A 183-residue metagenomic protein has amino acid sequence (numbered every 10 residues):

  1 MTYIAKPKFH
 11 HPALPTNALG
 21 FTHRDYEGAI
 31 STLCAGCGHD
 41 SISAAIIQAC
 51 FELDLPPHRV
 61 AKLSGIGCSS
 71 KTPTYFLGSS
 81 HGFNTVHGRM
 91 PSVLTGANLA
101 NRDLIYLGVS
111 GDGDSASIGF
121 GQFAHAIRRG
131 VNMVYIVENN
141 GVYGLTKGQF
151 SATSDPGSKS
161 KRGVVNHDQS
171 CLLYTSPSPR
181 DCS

Functional and structural regions predicted by a protein language model:
T2-F21: Short, charged low-complexity linear segments at domain edges
P15, H23-V86: Active-site diphosphate/adenylate-binding microenvironment
G38, I42, R89-V93, C171: Catalytic-loop motifs flanking and including active-site residues across diverse enzymes
A44-E52, T95, L99, Q122-H125 (+1 more regions): Alpha-helical scaffold segments in soluble metabolic enzymes
I66-G144: Thiamine diphosphate
I118, S158-L173: Active-site glycine-rich loop that binds ribose-phosphate moieties when present
G141-G157: Glycine-rich anion/phosphate-binding loop at the beta-strand->alpha-helix junction
Y174-S183: Single conserved hydrophobic/aromatic residue that forms the stacking wall/gate of nucleotide- or nucleobase-binding
